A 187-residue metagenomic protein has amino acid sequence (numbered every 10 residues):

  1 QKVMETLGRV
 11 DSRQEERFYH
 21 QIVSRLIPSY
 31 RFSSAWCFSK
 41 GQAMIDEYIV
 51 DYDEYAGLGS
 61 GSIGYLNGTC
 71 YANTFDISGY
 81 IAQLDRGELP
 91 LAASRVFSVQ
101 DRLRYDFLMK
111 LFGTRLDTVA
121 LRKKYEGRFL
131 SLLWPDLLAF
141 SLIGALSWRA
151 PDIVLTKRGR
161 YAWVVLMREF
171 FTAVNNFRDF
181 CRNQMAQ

Functional and structural regions predicted by a protein language model:
Q1-G127, M185-A186: C-terminal scaffold of the Radical SAM
Q21-R25, A139, A145: Alpha-helical scaffold elements within enzyme catalytic domains, especially in hydrolases
S34, S141-P151: A short, conserved structural fragment
G127-S141: Short amphipathic alpha-helical interaction segments
I153-R160: Basic, amphipathic "hinge/linker" alpha-helix immediately C-terminal to the N-terminal HTH DNA-binding motif
R160-Q187: Short, amphipathic alpha-helical interaction segments positioned at domain boundaries
